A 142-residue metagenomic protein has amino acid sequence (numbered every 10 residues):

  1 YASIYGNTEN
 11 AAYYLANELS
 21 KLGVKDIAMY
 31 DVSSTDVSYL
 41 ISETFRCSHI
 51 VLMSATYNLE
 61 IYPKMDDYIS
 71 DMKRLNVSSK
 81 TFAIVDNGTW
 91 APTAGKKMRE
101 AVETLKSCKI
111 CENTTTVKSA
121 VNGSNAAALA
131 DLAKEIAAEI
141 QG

Functional and structural regions predicted by a protein language model:
A2-I4: Cytosolic transmitter module of two-component histidine kinases and hybrid His-Asp phosphorelay receptors
G6-E9: Glycine-rich phosphate/diphosphate-binding loop of Rossmann-like nucleotide-binding domains
Y13-S33, L40-G142: FMN-binding flavodoxin-like domain, especially the glycine-rich phosphate-binding loop
